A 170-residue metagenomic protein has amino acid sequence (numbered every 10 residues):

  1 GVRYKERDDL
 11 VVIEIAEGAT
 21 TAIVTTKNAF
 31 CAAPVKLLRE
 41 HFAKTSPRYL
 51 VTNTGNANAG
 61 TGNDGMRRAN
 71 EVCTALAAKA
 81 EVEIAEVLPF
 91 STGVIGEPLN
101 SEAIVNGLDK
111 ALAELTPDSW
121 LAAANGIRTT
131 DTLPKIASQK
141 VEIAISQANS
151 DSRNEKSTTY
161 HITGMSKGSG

Functional and structural regions predicted by a protein language model:
G1-T26, F30: N-terminal amphipathic/basic leader segments beginning at the initiator methionine
V11-E14, P34-K36, L50-N53, L88: Short, conserved beta-strand segments within well-ordered enzyme catalytic domains that often line or immediately flank
E17, E40, G55-A57, T92-V94: Short, ordered loop/turn segments at secondary-structure junctions
T20, V24-A43, T129-I145: Glycine-rich oxoanion-binding loops at beta->alpha junctions
V24, G62-G65, P98-A103: Short acidic, glycine/serine/threonine-rich loops at helix termini
S46-N58, I162-G170: Cofactor-binding beta-sheet edge motifs in enzyme active sites
V51-E81: Alpha-helical support elements that line or immediately flank enzyme active sites and cofactor-binding pockets
N70-E71, A75-G170: Glycine-rich, mobile lid/loop segments that gate access to catalytic sites or pores
